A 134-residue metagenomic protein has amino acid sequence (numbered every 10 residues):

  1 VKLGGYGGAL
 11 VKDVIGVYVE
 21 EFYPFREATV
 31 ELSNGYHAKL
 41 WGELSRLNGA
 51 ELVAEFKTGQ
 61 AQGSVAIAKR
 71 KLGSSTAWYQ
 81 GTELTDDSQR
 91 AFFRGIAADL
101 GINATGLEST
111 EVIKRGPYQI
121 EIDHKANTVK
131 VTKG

Functional and structural regions predicted by a protein language model:
V1-G134: A conserved amphipathic helix/loop scaffold that creates a polar/acidic microenvironment used either to coordinate
